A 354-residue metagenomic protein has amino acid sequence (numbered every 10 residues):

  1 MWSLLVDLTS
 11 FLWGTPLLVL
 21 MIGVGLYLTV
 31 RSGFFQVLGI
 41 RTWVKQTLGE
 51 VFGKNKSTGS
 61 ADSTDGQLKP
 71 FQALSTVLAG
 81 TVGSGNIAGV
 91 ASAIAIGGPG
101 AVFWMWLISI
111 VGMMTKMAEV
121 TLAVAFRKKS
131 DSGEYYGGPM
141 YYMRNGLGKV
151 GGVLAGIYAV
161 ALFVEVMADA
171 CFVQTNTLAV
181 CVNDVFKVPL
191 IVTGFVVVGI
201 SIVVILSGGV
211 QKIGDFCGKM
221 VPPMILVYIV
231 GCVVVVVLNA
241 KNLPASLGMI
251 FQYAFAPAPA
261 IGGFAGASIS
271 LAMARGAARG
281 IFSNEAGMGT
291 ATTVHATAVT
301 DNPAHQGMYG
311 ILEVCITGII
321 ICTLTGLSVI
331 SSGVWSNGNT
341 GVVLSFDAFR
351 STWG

Functional and structural regions predicted by a protein language model:
M1-S84, I94-A101, G112: N-terminal alpha-helical transmembrane segments of multi-pass membrane transport and channel/translocase proteins
M1-V6, I96-P99, R127-S132, V173 (+4 more regions): Transmembrane alpha-helical segments and their short flanking loops that form helix-hairpins/helix-helix interfaces
L18-G23, L68-V77, K149-E165, T193-V197 (+3 more regions): Select transmembrane alpha-helical segments in multipass membrane proteins
L20-V44, Y158, N176-V182, L190-S201 (+1 more regions): Membrane-interface loop-to-helix entry segments
L28-T29, I108-G133, M140, R144-N176 (+1 more regions): Helix-loop-helix module between adjacent transmembrane segments
N55-A95, L122-M140, R144-G146, I157-F163 (+1 more regions): Alpha-helical membrane segments and immediately flanking helix-loop junctions that form or couple to the substrate/ion
V111-E119, G194-V210, V221-K241, A274 (+2 more regions): Selective recognition of specific alpha-helical transmembrane segments in multi-pass small-molecule
E119-R127, D131, V233-M249, P257-G263 (+3 more regions): Extracellular/periplasmic helix-exit of transmembrane alpha-helices
